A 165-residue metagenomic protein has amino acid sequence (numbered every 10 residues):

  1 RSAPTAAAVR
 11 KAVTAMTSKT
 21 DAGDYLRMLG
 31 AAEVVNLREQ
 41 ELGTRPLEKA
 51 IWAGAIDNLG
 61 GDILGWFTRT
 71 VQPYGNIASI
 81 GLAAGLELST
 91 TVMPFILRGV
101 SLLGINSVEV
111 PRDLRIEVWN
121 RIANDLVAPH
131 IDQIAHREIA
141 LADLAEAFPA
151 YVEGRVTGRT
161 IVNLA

Functional and structural regions predicted by a protein language model:
R1-T5: Rossmann-fold NAD(P)-dependent oxidoreductase module
A8-I63, N120: Adenosine-nucleotide cofactor-binding segment
A15, A53-I56, N76-S79, G104 (+1 more regions): Short catalytic-loop micro-motif centered on adjacent basic/acidic residues
T17-S18, R38-E39, N58-L59, A83 (+2 more regions): Short beta->alpha linker loops
L26, D62-H130, N163-A165: Glycine-rich phosphate-binding loop and adjacent beta-alpha segment of Rossmann(oid) nucleotide-cofactor-binding
V34, L102-G104, E138: Conserved beta-strand scaffold positions in the cores of enzyme catalytic domains, especially in NTP/NDP-utilizing
I116-A165: C-terminal hydrophobic helical "lid"/dimerization subdomain of Rossmann-like NAD(P)H-dependent oxidoreductases
